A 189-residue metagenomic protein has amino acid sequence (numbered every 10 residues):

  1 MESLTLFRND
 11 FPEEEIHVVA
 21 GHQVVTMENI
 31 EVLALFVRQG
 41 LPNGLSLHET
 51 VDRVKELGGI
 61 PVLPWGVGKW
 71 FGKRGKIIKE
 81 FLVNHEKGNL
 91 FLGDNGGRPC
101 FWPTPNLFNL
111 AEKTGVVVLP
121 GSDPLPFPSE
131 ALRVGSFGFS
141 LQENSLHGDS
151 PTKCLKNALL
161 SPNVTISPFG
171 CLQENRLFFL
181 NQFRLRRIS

Functional and structural regions predicted by a protein language model:
M1-L6, K55-V62, W102: Short charge-dense sequence patches
M1-L6, N43-T50, I77-I78, L107: Well-ordered, non-membrane alpha-helical segments in soluble/globular domains
M1-V19, V24-T26, H48, R186-S189: An N-terminally biased module of ancient metal coordination in phosphate/nucleic-acid-related enzymes
V25-Q39, D52-L57, G68-S189: Charged catalytic cores and adjacent phosphate/nucleic-acid-binding surfaces used for phosphate/nucleic-acid chemistry
